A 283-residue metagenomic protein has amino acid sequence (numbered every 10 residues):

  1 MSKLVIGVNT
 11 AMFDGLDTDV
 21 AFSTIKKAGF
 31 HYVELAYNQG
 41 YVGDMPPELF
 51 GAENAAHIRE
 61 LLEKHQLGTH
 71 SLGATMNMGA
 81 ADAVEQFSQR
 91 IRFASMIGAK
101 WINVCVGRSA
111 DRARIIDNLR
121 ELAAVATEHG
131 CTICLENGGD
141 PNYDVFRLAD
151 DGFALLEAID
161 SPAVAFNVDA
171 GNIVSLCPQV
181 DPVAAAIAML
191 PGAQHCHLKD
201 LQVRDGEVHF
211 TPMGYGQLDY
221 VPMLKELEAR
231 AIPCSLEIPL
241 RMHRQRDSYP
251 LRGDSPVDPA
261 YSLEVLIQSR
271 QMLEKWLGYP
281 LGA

Functional and structural regions predicted by a protein language model:
M1-T10, D14-Y32, R59, E63 (+4 more regions): Histidine-acidic metal/acid-base catalytic patches
G7-T10, N103-V104, E136: Short catalytic-loop micro-motif centered on adjacent basic/acidic residues
T10-A11, P47-E48, A80, R112 (+3 more regions): A generic secondary-structure micro-motif detector that highlights 1-2 residue hydrophobic/ambivalent hotspots embedded
G15-L16, A80-A81, S109-A113, N142 (+2 more regions): Loop/helix-junction capping segments adjacent to catalytic residues or to phosphate/diphosphate-binding pockets
H31-R120, A124, E128-T132, N172 (+3 more regions): Structural motif corresponding to the early beta-alpha repeats
C105-D111, N137-D144, N172-V174, V208-T211: Surface-exposed cleft-lining segments at the edges of enzyme active sites
H129-L135, P162-N167: Short, structured loop/turn "capping" segments at alpha-beta junctions
